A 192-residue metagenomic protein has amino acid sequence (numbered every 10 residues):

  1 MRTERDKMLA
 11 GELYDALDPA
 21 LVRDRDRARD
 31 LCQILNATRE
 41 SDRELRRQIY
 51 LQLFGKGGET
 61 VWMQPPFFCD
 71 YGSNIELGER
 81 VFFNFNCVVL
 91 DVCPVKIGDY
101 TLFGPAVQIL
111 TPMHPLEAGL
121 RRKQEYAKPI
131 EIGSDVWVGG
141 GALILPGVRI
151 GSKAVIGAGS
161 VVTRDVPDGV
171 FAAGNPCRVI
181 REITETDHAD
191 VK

Functional and structural regions predicted by a protein language model:
M1-T60, C177-K192: Terminal amphipathic alpha-helical/low-complexity segments used for targeting or macromolecular assembly
I34-N36, R164-G169: Short arginine-rich
W62, W137, V155, F171-A173: Short-chain dehydrogenase/reductase
F67-L77, F82-R149, N175-K192: Flexible, glycine/small-residue-enriched loop-and-beta-strand segment within the central core of proteins
L102, A154-V155: Short alpha-helix at the nucleotide-sugar/activated-sugar donor binding site of glycosyltransferases and closely
V148-G151, V166: Extended beta-solenoid/beta-helix repeat architectures
G159-S160, D165-P167, C177, I183-T184: Short glycine-rich donor-binding/catalytic loop of glycosyltransferases that coordinates the nucleotide-sugar
